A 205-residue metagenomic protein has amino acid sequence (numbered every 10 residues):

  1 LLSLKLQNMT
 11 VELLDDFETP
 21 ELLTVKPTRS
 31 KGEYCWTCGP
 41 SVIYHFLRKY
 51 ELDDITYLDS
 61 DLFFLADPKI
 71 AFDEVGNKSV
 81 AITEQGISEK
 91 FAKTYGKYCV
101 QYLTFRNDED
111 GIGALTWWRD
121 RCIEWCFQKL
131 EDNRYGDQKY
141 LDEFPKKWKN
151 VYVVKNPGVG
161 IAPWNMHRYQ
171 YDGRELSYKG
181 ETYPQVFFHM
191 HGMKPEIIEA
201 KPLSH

Functional and structural regions predicted by a protein language model:
L1-H205: Glycosyltransferase catalytic domains, chiefly GT-A lineage
